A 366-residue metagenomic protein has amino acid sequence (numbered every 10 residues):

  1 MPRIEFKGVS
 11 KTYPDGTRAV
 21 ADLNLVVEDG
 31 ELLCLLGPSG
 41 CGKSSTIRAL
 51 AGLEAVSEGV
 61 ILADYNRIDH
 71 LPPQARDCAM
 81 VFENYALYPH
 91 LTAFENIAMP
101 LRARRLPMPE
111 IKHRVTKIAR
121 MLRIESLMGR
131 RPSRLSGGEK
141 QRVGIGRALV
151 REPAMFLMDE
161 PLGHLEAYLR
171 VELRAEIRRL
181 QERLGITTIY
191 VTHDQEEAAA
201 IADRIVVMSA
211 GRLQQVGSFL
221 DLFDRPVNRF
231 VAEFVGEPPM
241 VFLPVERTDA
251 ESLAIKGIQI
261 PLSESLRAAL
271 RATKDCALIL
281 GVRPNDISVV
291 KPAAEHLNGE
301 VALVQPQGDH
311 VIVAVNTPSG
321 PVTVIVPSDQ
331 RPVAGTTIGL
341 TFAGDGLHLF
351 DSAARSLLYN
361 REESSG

Functional and structural regions predicted by a protein language model:
E5, T12, V26, L62 (+1 more regions): ABC ATPase nucleotide-binding domain
L23-C34: Pre-Walker A (P-loop) beta-loop-beta motif of ABC nucleotide-binding domains
L36-P38: The feature captures the beta-strand-to-loop junction immediately N-terminal to the Walker
A51: Helix-to-loop junction immediately C-terminal to a conserved catalytic motif
E58-R67: Conserved ABC transporter NBD signature motif
A75-F230: ABC ATPase nucleotide-binding domains
P238, A250-G366: Non-catalytic connector elements of ABC transporters
